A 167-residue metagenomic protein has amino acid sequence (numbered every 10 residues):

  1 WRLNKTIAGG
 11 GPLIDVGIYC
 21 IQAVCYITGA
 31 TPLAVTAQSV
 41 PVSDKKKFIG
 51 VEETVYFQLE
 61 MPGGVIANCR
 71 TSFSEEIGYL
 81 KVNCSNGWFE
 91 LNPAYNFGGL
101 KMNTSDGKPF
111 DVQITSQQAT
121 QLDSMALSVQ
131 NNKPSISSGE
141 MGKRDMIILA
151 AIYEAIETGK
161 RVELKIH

Functional and structural regions predicted by a protein language model:
W1-K47, G159: Predominantly a Rossmann-like dinucleotide-binding segment in NAD(P)-dependent oxidoreductases
N4-G9, D106, F110, P134: Short amphipathic alpha-helical segments at helix-loop
V16, Q117, R144: Soluble or luminal CAZymes and related metallo-dependent hydrolases
C20-I21, A119-D123, L149: A general structural signal for well-ordered alpha-helical segments in protein cores
G29-P32, I66, G87, P134 (+2 more regions): Generic structural signal for secondary-structure transition and capping sites
S39-P41, K45-T54, E60-L122, I166: NAD(P)-dinucleotide binding in Rossmann-like oxidoreductases
P62, F110, L127-H167: C-terminal helix-rich "cap/oligomerization" subdomain common to oxidoreductases
